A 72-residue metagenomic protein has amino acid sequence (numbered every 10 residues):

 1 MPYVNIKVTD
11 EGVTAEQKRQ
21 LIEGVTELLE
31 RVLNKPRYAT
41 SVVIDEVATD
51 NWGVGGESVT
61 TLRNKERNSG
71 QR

Functional and structural regions predicted by a protein language model:
P2-R72: A domain-level signal for the structural core that forms small-molecule/cofactor-binding pockets and catalytic centers
